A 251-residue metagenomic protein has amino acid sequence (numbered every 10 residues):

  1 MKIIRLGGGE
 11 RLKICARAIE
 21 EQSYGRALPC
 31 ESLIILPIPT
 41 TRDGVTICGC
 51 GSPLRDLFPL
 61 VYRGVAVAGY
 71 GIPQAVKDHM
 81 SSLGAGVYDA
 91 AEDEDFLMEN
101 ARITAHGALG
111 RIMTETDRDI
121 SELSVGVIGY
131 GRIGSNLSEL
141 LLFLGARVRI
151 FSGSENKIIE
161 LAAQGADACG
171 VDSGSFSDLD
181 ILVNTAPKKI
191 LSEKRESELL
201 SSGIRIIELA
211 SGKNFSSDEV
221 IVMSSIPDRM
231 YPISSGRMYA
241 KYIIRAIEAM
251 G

Functional and structural regions predicted by a protein language model:
M1-H79, G86-V87, Y242-G251: N-terminal ligand-binding/catalytic initiation module
M1-I3, G64, S121-S124, G203: Phosphate-coordination loops involved in phosphoryl transfer and adenosine-cofactor binding
I4-I19, S121-L142: Glycine-rich adenosine-cofactor-binding loop
G9, P73, G153-E155, A210-G212: Residues in the short beta-alpha loop(s) of Rossmann-like NAD(P)-binding domains
Q22-P29, L144-Q164: NAD(P)-binding Rossmann-fold cofactor-contacting core
P37, G69-Y70, A90-D93, T114 (+7 more regions): Conserved mixed alpha/beta catalytic, RNA-binding, or beta-rich assembly cores of soluble enzyme, regulatory
P39-D43, P53-V67, L161-Y231: Rossmann-like adenosine-cofactor binding region
L83-E122, G212-G251: Adenosine-phosphate binding glycine-rich loop
